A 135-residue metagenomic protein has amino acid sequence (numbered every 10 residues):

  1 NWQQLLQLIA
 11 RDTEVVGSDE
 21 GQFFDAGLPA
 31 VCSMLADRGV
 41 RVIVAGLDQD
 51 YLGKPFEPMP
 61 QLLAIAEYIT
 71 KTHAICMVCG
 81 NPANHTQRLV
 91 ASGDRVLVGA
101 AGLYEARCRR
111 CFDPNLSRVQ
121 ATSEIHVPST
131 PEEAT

Functional and structural regions predicted by a protein language model:
Q4-A10, Q22-T135: Replace "adjacent to P-loop NTPase cores in ATP/GTP-dependent enzymes" with "adjacent to NTP-binding cores
